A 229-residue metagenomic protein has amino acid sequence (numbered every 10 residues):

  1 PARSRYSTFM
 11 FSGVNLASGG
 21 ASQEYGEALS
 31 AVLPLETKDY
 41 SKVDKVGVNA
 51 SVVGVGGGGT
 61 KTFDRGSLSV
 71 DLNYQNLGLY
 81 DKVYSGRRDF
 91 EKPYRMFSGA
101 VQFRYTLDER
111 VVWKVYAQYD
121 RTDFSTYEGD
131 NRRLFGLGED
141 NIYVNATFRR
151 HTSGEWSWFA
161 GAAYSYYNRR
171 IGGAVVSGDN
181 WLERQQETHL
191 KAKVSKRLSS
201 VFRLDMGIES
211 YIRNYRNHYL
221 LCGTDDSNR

Functional and structural regions predicted by a protein language model:
P1-A17: Short acidic/polar hinge/loop motifs at secondary-structure boundaries that mediate gating or recognition
F11, F63-G66, Q75, T106-R110 (+2 more regions): Outer-membrane beta-barrel channels and translocator barrels
G13-S22, S30-K38, K45-R88, A100-T106 (+2 more regions): Predominantly transmembrane beta-strands of Gram-negative outer membrane beta-barrel pores used for transport
L29-A31, D44, V53-G57, R95-V101 (+2 more regions): Hydrophobic, lipid-facing positions within transmembrane beta-strands of outer-membrane proteins
T37, K61-F63, Y105, F148-R150 (+2 more regions): Residue-level signature of outer-membrane beta-barrel architecture
V43-K45, S67-S69, V112-K114, S157-F159 (+1 more regions): Membrane-spanning beta-strand positions in outer-membrane beta-barrel proteins
L77-V83, R88-S98, R110-E187: Flexible loop and strand-edge segments within Gram-negative outer membrane beta-barrel domains
R203-R229: Signature of Gram-negative outer-membrane beta-barrel scaffolds
